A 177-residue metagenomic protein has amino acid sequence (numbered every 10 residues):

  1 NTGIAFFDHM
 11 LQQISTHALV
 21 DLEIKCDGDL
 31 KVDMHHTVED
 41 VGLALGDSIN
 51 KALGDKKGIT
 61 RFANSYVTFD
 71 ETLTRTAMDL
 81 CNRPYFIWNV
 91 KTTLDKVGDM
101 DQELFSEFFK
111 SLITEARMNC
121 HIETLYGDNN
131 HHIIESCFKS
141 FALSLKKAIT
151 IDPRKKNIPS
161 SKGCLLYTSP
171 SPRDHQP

Functional and structural regions predicted by a protein language model:
N1-L166: Structural preference for solvent-exposed beta-strand-turn elements and adjacent flexible terminal/loop segments within
T150, R173-D174: Short, cationic motifs built from Arg/Lys/His that form the positively charged side of catalytic pockets
Y167-P172: Conserved small/polar residues in nucleotide/adenosyl-binding loops
P177: Cationic, low-complexity basic patches in intrinsically disordered or flexible, solvent-exposed regions
